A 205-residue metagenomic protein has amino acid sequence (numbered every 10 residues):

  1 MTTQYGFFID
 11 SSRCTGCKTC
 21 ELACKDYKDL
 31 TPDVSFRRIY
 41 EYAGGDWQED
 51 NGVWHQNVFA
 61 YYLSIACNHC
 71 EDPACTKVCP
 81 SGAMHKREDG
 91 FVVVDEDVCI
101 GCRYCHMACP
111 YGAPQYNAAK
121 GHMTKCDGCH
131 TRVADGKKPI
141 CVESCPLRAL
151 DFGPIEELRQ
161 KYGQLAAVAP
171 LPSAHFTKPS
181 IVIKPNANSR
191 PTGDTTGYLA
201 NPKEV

Functional and structural regions predicted by a protein language model:
M1-V205: Non-ligating segments of multi-cofactor redox enzymes
